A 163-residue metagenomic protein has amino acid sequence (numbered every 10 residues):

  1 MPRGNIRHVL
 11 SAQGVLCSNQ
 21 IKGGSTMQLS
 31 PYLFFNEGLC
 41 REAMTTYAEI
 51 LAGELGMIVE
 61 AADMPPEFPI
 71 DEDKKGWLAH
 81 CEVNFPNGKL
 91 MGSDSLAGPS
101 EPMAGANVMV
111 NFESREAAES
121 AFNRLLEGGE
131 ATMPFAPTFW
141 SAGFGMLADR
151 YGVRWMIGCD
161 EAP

Functional and structural regions predicted by a protein language model:
N5-S11, V15-S25, L29, F35 (+6 more regions): Vicinal oxygen chelate
N36-R41: Short acidic-aromatic low-complexity motifs
A43-L51: Amphipathic alpha-helical segments
M57-G76: N-terminal G-site of the GST-like fold
A104: Acidic/polar active-site rim loop that often engages polyanionic ligands
